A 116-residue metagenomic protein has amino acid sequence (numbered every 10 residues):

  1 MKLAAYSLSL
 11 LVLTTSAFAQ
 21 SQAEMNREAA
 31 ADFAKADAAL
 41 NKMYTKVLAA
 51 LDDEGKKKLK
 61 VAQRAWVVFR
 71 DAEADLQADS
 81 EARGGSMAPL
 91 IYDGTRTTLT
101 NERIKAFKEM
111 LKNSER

Functional and structural regions predicted by a protein language model:
M1-L10: Sec-dependent signal peptide recognition, specifically the positively charged N-region followed immediately by
L3-A4, A17-R116: N-terminal alpha-helical modules
S9, T14-A17: N-terminal signal peptide c-region/cleavage motif recognized by signal peptidases
